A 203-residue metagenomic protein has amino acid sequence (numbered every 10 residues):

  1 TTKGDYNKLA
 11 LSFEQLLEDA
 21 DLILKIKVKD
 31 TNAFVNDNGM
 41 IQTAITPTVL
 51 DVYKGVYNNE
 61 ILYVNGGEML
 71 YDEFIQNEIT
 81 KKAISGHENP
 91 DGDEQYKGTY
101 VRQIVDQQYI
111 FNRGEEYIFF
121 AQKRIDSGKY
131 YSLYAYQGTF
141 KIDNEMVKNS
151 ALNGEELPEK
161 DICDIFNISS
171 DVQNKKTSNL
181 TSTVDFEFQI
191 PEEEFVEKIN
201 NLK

Functional and structural regions predicted by a protein language model:
T1, E78-K203: Netrin-like (NTR/C345C) domain of secreted extracellular proteins
T1-E18: N-terminal, intrinsically disordered, polar/charged segments of Gram-positive cell-envelope systems that serve as
F13-E14, A20, V105-I110: Short, surface-exposed secondary-structure edge patches
Q15-K27, T43: Short coil-to-beta-strand transition motifs
L16, N32-A44: Single-stranded nucleic-acid-binding OB-fold domains
K27-N32, L50: Conserved positions in beta-strands of structured domains
G39-D93: OB-fold (S1/OB) nucleic-acid-binding surfaces
